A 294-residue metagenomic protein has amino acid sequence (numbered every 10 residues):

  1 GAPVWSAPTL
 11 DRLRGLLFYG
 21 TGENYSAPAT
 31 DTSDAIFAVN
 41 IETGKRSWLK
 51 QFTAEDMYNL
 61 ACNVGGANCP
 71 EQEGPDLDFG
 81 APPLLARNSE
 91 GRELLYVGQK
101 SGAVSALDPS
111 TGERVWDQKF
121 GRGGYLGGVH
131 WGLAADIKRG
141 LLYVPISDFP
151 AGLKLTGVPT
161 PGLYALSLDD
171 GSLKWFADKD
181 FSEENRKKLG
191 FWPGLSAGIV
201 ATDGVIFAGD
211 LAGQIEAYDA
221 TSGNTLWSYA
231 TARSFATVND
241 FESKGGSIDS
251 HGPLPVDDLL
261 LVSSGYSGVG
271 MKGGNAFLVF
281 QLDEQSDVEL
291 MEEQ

Functional and structural regions predicted by a protein language model:
G1, D11-L17, S26-F79, L84-H130 (+4 more regions): Extracytoplasmic/lumenal domain signature
T21-E23: Short, well-ordered beta-to-alpha junction loops that form the rim of enzyme active sites and present histidine/acidic
